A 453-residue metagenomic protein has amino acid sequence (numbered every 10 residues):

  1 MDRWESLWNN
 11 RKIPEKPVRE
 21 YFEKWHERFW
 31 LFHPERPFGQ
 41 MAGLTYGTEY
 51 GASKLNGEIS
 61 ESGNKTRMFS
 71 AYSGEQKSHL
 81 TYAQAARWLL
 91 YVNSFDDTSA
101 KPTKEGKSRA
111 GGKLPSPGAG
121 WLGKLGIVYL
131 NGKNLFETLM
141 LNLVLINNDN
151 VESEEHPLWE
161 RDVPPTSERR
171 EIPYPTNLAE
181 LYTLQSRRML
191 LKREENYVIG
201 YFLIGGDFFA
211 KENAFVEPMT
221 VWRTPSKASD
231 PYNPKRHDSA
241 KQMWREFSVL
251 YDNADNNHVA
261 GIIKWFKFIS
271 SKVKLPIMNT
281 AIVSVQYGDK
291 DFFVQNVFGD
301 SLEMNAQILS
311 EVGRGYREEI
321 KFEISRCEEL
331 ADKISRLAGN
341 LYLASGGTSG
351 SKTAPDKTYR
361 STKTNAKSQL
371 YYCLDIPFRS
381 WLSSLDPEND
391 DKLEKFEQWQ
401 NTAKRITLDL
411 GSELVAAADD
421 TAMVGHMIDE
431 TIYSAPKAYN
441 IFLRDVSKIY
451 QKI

Functional and structural regions predicted by a protein language model:
M1-N64, Y91, D97, K101-I453: Extended alpha-helical scaffolding segments
K77-L80, R188: The −1 position to Zn-ligating cysteines in a subset of zinc-ribbon hairpins
T81-Q84, K192: Short Cys/His-rich metal-coordination motifs, predominantly Zn2+-binding knuckles/fingers
A86-L89: Short functional micro-motifs and their immediate structural scaffolds
